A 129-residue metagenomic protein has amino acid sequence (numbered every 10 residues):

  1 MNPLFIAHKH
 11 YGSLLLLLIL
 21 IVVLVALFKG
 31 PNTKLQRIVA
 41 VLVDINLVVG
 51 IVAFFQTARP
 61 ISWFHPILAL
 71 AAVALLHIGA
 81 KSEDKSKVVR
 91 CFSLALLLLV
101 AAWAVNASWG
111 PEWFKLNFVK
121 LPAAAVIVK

Functional and structural regions predicted by a protein language model:
M1-K129: Polytopic transmembrane helical bundles with strong interfacial aromatic enrichment
